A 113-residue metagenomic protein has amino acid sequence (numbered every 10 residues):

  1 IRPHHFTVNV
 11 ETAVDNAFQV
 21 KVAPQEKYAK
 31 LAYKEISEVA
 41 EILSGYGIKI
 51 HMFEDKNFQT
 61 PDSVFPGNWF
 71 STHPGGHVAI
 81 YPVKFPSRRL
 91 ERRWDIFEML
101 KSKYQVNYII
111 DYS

Functional and structural regions predicted by a protein language model:
I1-S113: The feature marks the mature, well-folded catalytic cores of soluble enzymes
